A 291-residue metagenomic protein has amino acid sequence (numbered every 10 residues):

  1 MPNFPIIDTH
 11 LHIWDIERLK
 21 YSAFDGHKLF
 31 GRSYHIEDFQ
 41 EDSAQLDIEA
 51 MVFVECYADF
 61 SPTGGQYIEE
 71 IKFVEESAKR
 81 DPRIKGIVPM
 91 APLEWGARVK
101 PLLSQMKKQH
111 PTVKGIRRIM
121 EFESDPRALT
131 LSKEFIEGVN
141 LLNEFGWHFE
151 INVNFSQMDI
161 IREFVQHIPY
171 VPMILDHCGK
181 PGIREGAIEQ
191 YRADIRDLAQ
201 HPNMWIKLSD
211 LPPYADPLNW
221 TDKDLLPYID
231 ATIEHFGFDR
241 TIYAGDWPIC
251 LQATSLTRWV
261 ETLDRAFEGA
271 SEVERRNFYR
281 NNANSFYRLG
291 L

Functional and structural regions predicted by a protein language model:
M1-T9, H27-A50, A231, H235-I242 (+1 more regions): Mid-to-C-terminal alpha-helical segments outside catalytic/metal-binding sites
I6-I16, L175-C178: Histidine-centered catalytic micro-motifs
H10, M51, I87, I116 (+6 more regions): Conserved, mostly hydrophobic/aromatic
E17-K20, I161-R162, R184-Q190, D216-L226 (+2 more regions): Histidine/acidic-residue-rich catalytic or RNA/ligand-binding cores of hydrolases and nuclease-related proteins
D25-R32, E37-T63, P82-P92, K114-E121 (+1 more regions): Divalent metal-dependent hydrolysis catalytic cores, especially in the metallo-beta-lactamase
S61-D81, I168-L175, Y228-E234, L256-A266: Short, electropositive alpha-helical surface patch
G65-S156, E163-V165, K207-L211, A215-N219: Active-site gating/metal-coordination segments in enzymes
A128-I242: Catalytic pocket-lining loop regions of alpha/beta-barrel enzymes, especially the amidohydrolase/enolase/GH5 lineages
